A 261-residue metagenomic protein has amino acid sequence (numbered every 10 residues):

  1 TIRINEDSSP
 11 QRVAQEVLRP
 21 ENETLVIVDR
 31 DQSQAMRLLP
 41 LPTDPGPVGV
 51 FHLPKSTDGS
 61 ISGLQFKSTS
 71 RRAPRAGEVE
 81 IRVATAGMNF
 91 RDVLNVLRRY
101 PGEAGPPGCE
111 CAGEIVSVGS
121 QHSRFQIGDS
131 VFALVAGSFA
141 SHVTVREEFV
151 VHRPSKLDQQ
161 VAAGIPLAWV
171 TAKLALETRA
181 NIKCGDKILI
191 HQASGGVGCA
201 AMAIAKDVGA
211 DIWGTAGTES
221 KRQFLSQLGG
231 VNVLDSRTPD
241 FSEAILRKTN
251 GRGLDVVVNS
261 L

Functional and structural regions predicted by a protein language model:
T1-S60: Glycine-rich nucleotide cofactor-binding loops and adjacent beta-alpha elements of adenine nucleotide/dinucleotide sites
E23, C184-K187, G209, L254: Phosphate-coordination loops involved in phosphoryl transfer and adenosine-cofactor binding
P45-A112, S138, R146: N-terminal glycine-rich beta->alpha transition that marks the start or flank of a dinucleotide-binding site
P107-C109, S155-T178, C184, I190-S194 (+1 more regions): A glycine-rich, Thr/Ser-enriched phosphate-binding loop motif common to dinucleotide/cofactor-binding enzymes
E110-A136, K156, M202, G209: A glycine-/small-residue-rich N-terminal strand-loop-strand element that serves as the cofactor-binding glycine loop
G198-C199: N-terminal Rossmann-fold NAD(P) dinucleotide-binding loop
K206-L261: Adenosine-nucleotide cofactor-binding segment
